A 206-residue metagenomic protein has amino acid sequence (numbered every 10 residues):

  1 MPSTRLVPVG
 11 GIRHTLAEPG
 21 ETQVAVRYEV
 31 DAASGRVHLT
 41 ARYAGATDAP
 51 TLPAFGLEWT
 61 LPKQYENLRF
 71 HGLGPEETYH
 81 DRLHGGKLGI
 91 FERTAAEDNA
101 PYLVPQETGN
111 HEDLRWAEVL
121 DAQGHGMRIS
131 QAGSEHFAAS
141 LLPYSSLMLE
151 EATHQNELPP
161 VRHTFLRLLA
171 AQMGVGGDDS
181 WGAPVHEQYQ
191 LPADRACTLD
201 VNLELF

Functional and structural regions predicted by a protein language model:
M1-F206: Beta-strand/loop-rich accessory regions of lumenal/periplasmic or secreted enzymes, predominantly carbohydrate-active
